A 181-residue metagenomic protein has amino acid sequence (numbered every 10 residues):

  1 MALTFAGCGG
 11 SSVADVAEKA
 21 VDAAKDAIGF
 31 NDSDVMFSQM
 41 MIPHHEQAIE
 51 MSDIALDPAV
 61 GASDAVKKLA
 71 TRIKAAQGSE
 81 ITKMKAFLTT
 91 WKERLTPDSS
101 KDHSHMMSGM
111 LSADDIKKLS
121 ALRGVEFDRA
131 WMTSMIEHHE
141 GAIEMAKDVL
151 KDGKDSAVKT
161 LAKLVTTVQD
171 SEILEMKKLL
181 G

Functional and structural regions predicted by a protein language model:
T4-G7: C-terminal motif of bacterial Sec signal peptides marking the signal peptidase cleavage site
G9-G181: All-alpha RGS (Regulator of G-protein Signaling) helical domain and cognate RGS-like helical scaffolds
